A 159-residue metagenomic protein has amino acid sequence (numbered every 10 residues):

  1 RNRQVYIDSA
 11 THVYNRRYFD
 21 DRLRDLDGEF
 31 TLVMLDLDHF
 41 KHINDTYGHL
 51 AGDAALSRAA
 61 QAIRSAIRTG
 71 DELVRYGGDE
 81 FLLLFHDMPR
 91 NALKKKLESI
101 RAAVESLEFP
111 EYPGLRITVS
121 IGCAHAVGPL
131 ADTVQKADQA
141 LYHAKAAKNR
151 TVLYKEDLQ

Functional and structural regions predicted by a protein language model:
R1-D21, L35-H49, A54-S57: Conserved nucleotide-binding and Mg2+-coordinating catalytic segments in signaling enzymes
N2-R3, Y14-L32, A60-R68, H86: Short regulatory alpha-helical coupling segments that immediately precede and/or link into cyclic nucleotide signaling
T31-D36, L73: Active-site-flanking beta-strand signature of metal-NTP-handling nucleotidyl enzymes and homologous cyclase-like
D45, F85-M88, A126-V127: Residue-level recognition of strand-loop junctions within catalytic nucleotide-signaling folds
A51-E72, E80: Active-site-proximal alpha-helical element of nucleotidyl cyclase-like catalytic domains and analogous helices
A60-Q61, A92-P110, D138: Alpha-helical scaffold within the catalytic cores of cyclic-nucleotide enzymes
E72-R75, L115: A short pre-motif secondary-structure segment
Q135-L158: Catalytic/regulatory signature loops of cyclic-dinucleotide turnover enzymes and related class III nucleotidyl cyclases
